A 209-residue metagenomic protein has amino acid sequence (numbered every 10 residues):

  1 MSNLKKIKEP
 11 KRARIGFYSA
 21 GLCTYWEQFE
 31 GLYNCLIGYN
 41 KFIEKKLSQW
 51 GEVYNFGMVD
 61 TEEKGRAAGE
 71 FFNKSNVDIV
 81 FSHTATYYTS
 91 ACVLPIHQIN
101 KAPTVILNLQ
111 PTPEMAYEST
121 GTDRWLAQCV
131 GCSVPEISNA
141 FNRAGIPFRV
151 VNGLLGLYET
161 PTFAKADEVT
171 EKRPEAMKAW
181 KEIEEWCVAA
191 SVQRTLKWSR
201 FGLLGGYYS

Functional and structural regions predicted by a protein language model:
M1-S209: An N-terminal assembly and electron-transfer interface module characteristic of large anaerobic redox and radical
